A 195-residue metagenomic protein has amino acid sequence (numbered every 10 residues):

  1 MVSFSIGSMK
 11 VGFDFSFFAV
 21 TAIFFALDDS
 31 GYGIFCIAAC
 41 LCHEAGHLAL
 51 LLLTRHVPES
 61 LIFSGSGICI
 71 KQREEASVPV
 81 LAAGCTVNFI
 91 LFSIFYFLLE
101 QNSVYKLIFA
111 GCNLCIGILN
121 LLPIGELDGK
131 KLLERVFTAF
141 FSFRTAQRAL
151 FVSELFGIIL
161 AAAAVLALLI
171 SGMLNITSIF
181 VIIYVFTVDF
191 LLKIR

Functional and structural regions predicted by a protein language model:
M1-R195: Hydrophobic transmembrane alpha-helices and their immediate loop junctions in multi-pass integral membrane proteins
